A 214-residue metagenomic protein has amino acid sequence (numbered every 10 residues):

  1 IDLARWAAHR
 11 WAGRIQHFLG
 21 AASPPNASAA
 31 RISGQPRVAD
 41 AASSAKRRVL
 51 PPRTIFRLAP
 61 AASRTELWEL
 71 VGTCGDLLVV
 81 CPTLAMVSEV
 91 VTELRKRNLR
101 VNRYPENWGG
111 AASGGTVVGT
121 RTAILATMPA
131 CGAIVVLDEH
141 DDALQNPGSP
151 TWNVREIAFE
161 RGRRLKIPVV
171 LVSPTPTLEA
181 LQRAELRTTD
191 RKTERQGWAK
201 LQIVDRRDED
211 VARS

Functional and structural regions predicted by a protein language model:
I1-R213: Accessory, non-ATPase domains that flank or precede helicase/AAA+ motor cores in DNA-metabolism machines
